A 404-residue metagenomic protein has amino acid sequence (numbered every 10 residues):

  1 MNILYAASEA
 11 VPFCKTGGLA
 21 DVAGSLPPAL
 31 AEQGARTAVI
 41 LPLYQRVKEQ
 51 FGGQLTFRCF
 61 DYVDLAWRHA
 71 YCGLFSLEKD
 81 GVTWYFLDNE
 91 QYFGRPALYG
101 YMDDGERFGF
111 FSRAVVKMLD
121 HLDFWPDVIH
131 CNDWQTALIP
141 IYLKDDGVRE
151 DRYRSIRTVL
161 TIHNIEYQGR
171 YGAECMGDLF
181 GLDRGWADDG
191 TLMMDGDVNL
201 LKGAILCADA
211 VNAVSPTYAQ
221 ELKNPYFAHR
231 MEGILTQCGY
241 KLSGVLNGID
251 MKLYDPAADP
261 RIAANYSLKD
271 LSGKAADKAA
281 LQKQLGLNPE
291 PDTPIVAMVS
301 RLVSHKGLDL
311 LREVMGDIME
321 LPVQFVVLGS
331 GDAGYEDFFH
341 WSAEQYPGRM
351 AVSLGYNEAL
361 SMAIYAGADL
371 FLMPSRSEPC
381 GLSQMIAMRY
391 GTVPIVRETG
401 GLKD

Functional and structural regions predicted by a protein language model:
M1-D404: Catalytic cores of nucleotide-sugar-dependent glycosyltransferases that transfer UDP/GDP/TDP-activated
